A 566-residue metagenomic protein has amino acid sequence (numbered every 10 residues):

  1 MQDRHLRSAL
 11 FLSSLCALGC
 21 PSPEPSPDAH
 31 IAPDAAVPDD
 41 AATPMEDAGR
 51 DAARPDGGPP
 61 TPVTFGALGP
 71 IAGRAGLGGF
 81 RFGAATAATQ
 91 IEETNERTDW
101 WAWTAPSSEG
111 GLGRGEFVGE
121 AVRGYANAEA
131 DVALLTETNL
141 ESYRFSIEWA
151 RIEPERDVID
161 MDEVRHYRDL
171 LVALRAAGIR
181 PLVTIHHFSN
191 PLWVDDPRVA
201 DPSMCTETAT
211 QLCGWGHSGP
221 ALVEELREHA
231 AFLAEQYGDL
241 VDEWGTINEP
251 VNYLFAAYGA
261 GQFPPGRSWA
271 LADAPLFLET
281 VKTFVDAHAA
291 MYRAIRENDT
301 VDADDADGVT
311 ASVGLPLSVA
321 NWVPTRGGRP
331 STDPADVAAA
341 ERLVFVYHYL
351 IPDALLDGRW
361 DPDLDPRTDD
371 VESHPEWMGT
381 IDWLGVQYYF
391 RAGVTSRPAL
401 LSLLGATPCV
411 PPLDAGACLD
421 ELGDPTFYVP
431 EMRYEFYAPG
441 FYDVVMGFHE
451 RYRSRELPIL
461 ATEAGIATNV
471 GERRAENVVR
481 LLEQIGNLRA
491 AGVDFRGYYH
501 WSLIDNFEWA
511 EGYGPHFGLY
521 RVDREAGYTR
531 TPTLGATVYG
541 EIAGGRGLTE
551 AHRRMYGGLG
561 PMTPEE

Functional and structural regions predicted by a protein language model:
M1-L10: Bacterial N-terminal signal peptides that target proteins for export
A9-A17: Bacterial N-terminal signal peptides
C16-P62: Ser/Thr-rich, Pro/Gly/Ala-heavy low-complexity intrinsically disordered linkers and tails of secreted extracellular
P62-S108, R156, R165-R474, V478-V479 (+1 more regions): Active-site region of glycoside hydrolase catalytic domains
F80, N127-E148, W383: Catalytic domains of carbohydrate-active enzymes, especially glycoside hydrolases
W101-T138: Aromatic- and Gly/Pro-rich amphipathic surface segment
G113, G119-E120, V158-I159, T280 (+1 more regions): A generic structural signal for short
I147-I159: Glycine-rich, proline-tolerant flexible connector loops at the mouths of alpha/beta enzymes
